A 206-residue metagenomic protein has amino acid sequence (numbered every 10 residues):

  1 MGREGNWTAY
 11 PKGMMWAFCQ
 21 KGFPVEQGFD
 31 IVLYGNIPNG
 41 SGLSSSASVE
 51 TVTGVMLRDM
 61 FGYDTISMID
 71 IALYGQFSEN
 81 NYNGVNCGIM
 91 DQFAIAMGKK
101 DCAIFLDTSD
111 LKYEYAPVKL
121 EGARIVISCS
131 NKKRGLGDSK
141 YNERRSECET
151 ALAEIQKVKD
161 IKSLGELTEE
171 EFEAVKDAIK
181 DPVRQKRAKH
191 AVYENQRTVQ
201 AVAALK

Functional and structural regions predicted by a protein language model:
M1-E4, C102-K206: C-terminal nucleotide
M1-V118: Gly/Ser-rich oxyanion-binding loop with an adjacent helix/lid that shapes the negatively charged ligand pocket
